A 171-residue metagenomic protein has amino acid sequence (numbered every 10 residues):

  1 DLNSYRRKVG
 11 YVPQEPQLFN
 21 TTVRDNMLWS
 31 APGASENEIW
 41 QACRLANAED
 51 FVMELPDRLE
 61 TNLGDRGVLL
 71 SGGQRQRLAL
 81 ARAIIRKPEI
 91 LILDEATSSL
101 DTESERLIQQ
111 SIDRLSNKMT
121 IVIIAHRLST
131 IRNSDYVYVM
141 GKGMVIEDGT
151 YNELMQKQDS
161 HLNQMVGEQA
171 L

Functional and structural regions predicted by a protein language model:
R6-L18, V23-N26, W40-A46, R58-Q158 (+1 more regions): ABC-family ATPase nucleotide-binding domain "signature/switch" substructure
L28-E36, D50: ABC-type ATPase nucleotide-binding domains, specifically the catalytic core motifs of the NBD
E49-P56: Conserved H-loop
M165-L171: ABC ATPase nucleotide-binding domains
